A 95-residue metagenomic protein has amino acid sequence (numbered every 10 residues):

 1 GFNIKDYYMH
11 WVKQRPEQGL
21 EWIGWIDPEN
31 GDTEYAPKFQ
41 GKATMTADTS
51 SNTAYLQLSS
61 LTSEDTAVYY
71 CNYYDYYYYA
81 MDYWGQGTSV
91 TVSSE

Functional and structural regions predicted by a protein language model:
G1-E95: Extracellular domains of the immunoglobulin superfamily
